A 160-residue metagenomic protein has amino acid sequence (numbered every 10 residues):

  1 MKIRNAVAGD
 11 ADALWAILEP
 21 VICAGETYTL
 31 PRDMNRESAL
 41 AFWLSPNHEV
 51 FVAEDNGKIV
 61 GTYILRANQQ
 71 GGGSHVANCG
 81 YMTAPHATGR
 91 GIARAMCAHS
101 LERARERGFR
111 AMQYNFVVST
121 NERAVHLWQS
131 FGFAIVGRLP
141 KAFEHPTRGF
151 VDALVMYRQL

Functional and structural regions predicted by a protein language model:
K2-L14: A short beta-loop-alpha structural element at the N-terminal edge of CoA-dependent acyl/N-acetyltransferase catalytic
A8-G9, T27-H86, C97-H99, R103 (+1 more regions): Acetyl-CoA-dependent GNAT
Y81-H86, R90, V118-T120: Active-site acidic-Proline motif in GNAT/NAT acetyltransferases
Y81-M82, L139, H145-L160: Terminal substrate-recognition subdomain of acyl/acetyltransferases
G89-A104, V125-S130: Conserved acetyl-CoA-binding loop-helix of GNAT-fold acetyltransferases
A104-V117: Conserved GNAT acetyl-CoA-binding A-motif
Y114-A124, A142-E144: Conserved beta-strand-loop-alpha-helix junction that forms the acyl-donor binding cleft
Q129-L139: Conserved acetyl-CoA-binding loop of GNAT-fold acetyltransferases
